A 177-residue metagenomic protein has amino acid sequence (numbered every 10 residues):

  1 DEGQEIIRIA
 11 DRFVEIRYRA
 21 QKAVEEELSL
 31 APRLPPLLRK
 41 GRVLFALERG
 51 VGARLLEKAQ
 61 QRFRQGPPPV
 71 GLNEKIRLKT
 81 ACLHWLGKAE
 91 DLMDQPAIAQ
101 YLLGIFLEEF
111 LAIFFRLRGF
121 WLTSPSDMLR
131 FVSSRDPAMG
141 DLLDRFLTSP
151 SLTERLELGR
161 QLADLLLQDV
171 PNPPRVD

Functional and structural regions predicted by a protein language model:
E5-D91: Conserved NTP/Mg2+-binding pocket subregion across the NTase superfamily
R64-D177: Conserved nucleotidyltransferase catalytic core and NTase-mimicking acidic/glycine-rich helix/loop elements in nucleic
